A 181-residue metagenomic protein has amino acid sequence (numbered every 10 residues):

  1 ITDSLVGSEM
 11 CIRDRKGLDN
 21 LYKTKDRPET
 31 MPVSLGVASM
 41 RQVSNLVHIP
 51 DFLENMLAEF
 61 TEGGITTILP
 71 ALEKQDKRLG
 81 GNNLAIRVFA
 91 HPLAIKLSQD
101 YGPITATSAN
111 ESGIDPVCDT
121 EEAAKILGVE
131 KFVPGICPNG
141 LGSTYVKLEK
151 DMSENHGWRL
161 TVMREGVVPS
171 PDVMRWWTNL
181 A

Functional and structural regions predicted by a protein language model:
V6-A181: Active-site-adjacent structural elements in enzyme catalytic cores
